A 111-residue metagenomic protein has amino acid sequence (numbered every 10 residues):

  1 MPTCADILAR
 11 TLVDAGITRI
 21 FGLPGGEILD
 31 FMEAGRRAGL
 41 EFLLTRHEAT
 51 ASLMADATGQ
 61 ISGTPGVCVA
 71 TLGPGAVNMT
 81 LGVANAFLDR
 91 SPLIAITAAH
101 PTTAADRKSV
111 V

Functional and structural regions predicted by a protein language model:
M1-V111: N-terminal alpha/beta PP-like core and its mobile active-site loop of ThDP/TPP-dependent enzymes
